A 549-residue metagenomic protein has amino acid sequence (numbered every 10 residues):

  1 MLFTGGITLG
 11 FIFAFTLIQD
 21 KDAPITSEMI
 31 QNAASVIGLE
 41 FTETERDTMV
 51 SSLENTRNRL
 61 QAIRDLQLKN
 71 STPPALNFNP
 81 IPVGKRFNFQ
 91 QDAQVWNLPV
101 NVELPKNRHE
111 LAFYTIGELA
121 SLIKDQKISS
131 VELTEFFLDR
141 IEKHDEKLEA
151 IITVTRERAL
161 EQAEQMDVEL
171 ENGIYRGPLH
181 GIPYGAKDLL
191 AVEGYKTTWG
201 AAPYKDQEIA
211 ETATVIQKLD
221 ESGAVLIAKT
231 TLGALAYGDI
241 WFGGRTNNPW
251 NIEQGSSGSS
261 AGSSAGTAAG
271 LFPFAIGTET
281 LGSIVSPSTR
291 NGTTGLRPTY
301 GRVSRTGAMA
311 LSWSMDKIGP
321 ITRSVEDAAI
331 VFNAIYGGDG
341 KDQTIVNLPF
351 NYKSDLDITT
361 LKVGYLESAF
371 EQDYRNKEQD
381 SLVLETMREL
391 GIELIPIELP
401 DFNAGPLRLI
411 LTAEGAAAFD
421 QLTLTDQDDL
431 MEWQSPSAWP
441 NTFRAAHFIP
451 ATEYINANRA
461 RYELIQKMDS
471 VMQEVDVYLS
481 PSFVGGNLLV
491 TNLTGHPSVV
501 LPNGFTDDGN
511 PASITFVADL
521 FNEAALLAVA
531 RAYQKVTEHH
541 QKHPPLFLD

Functional and structural regions predicted by a protein language model:
F3-A23: Bacterial Sec-dependent signal peptides at the C-terminal "C-region" and cleavage site
F41-M49, L53-L281, T299, E385 (+1 more regions): Gly/Ser-rich catalytic/binding loops embedded in alpha/beta enzyme cores
T56, Q126, G181, K187 (+4 more regions): Glycine-rich, small-residue loops and helix-cap segments that act as flexible hinges at active-site edges
N97-A112, L179-W199, D357-L366, L409-I465 (+2 more regions): Short helix-loop capping/hinge segments that flank enzyme active sites or metal/cofactor-binding pockets
V100, R297-E378, T537-D549: A short helix-breaking turn/cap at a secondary-structure junction
L104, H109-A112, D145, K196 (+2 more regions): Gly/Ser-rich, acidic/histidine-flanked active-site/gating loops
E118-D125, Y204-K205, D316-R323, R444-H447 (+1 more regions): Short, well-ordered beta-strand elements within core beta-sheets of diverse protein domains
K127, E132-L138, E164, K353 (+3 more regions): Acyltransferase
